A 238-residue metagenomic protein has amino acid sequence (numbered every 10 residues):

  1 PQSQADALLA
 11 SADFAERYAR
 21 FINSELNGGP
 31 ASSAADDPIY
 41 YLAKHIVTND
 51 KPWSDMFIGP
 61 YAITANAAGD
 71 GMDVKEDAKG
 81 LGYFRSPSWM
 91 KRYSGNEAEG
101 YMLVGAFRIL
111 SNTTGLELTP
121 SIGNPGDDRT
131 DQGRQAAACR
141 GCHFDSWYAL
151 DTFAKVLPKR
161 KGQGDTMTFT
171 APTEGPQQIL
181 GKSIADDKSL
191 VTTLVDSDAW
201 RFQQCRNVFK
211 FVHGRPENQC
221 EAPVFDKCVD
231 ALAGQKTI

Functional and structural regions predicted by a protein language model:
P1: Mature N-terminal segment immediately following signal peptide/propeptide cleavage in secreted/periplasmic
Q4-T152, F209-H213, E217-Q219, V224-I238: Extended surface/linker regions that mediate inter-domain or inter-protein docking in multi-component redox
P125-N207, F225: Primarily the internal scaffold of c-type cytochrome electron-transfer domains, especially repeated/multiheme c-type
